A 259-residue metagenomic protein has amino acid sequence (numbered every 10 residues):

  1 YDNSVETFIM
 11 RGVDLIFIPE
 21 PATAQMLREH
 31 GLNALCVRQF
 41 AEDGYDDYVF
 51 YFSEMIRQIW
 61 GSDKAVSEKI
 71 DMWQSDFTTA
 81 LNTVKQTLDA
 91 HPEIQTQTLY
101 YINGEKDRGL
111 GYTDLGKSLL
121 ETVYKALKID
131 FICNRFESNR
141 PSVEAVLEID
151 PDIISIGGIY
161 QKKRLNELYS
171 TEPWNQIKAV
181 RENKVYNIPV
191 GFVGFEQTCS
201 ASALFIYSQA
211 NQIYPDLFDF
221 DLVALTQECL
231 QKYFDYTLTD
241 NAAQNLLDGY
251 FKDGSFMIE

Functional and structural regions predicted by a protein language model:
Y1-G61, N134-Q176, K252-I258: Acidic/His-rich segments in extracytoplasmic proteins that coordinate ligands and/or metal ions
T23-G109, N187-I258: Extracytoplasmic substrate-binding proteins
H30-N33, L127, R181: Short, structured coil segments at secondary-structure junctions
D89-I94, V123, E144-E148, I177: Short, conserved, surface-exposed binding loops centered on an aromatic residue
G109-D114, R135-F136, E144, F195 (+1 more regions): Short, surface-exposed loop/turn motifs that are enriched in glycine and acidic residues and include a nearby proline
Y112-S138: Alpha-helical, coiled-coil/dimerization segments enriched in small aliphatic residues
L115, P141, L204: Short, well-structured alpha-helical interface segments that form or flank functional binding sites
I153-I213: Active-site/pore-lining binding-face segments in mid-to-C-terminal subdomains
